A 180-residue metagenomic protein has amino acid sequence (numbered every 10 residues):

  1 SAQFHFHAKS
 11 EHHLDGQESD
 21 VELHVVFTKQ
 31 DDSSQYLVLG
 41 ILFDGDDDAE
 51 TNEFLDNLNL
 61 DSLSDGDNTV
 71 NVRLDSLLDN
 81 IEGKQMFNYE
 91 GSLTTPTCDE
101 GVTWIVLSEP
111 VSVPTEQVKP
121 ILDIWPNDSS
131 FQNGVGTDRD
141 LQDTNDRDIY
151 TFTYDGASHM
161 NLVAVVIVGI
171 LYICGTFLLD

Functional and structural regions predicted by a protein language model:
S1-G156, T176: Extended soluble regions of mature proteins
G156-D180: Cleavable C-terminal sorting propeptides in eukaryotic secreted/cell-surface proteins
